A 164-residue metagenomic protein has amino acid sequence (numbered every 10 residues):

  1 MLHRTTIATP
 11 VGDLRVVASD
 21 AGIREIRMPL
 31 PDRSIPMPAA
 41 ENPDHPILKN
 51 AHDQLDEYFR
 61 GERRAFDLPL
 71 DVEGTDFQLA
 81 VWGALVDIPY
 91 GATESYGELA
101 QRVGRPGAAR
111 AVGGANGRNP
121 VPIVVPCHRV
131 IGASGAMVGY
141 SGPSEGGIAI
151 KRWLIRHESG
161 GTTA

Functional and structural regions predicted by a protein language model:
M1-G107, H157-A164: Basic nucleic-acid-binding alpha-helical/helix-turn surface characteristic of O6-alkylguanine DNA
A108-P122: Regulatory, non-catalytic segments
I123-V130: Short Lys/Arg-enriched helix C-cap and helix-to-coil transition segments that create basic nucleic-acid-contact patches
A133-A164: …primarily DNA-binding HTH/wHTH and HhH modules…
